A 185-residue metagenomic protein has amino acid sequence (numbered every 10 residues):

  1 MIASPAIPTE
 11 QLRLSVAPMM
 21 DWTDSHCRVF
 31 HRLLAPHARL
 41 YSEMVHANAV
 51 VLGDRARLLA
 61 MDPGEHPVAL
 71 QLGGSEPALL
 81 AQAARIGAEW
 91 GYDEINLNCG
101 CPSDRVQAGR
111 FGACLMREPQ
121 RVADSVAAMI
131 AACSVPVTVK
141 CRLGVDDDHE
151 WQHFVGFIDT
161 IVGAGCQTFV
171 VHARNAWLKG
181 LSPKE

Functional and structural regions predicted by a protein language model:
M1-E185: Flavin-dependent oxidoreductase catalytic cores
